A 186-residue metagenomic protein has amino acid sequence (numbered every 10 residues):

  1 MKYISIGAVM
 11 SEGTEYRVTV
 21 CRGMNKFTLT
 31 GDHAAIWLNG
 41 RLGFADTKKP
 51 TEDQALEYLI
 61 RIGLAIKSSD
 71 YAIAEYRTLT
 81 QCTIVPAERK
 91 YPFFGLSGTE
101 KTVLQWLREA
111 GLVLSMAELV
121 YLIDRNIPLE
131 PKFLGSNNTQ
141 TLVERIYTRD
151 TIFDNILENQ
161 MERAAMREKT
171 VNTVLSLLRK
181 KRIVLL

Functional and structural regions predicted by a protein language model:
M1-R41: Short, amphipathic alpha-helical interface elements at domain boundaries that mediate macromolecular binding
M24-L186: Long, charge-rich, low-complexity alpha-helical segments
